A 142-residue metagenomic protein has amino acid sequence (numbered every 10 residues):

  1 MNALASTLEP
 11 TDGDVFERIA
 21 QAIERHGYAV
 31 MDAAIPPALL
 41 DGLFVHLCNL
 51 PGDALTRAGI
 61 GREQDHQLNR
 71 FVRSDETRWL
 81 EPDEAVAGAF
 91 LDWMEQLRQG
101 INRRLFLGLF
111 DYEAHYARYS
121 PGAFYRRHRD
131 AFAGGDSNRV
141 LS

Functional and structural regions predicted by a protein language model:
M1-V140: Fe(II)/2-oxoglutarate oxygenase catalytic core
